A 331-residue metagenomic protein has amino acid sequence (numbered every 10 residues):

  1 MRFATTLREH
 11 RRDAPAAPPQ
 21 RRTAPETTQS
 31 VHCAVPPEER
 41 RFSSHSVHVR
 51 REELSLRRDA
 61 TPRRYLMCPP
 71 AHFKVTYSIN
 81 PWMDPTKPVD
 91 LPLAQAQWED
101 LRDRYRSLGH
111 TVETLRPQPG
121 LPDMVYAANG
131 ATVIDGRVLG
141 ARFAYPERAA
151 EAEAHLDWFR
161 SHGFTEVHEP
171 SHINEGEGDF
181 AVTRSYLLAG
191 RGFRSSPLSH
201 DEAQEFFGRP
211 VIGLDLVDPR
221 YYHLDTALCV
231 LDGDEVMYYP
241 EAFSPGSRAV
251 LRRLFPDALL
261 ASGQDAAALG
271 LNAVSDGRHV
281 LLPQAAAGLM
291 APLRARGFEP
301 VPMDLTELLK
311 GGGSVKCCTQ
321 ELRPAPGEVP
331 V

Functional and structural regions predicted by a protein language model:
R2-H10, R21, E26-V331: The feature marks the mature, well-folded catalytic cores of soluble enzymes
A14-P18: N-terminal compositionally biased or targeting/leader segments
